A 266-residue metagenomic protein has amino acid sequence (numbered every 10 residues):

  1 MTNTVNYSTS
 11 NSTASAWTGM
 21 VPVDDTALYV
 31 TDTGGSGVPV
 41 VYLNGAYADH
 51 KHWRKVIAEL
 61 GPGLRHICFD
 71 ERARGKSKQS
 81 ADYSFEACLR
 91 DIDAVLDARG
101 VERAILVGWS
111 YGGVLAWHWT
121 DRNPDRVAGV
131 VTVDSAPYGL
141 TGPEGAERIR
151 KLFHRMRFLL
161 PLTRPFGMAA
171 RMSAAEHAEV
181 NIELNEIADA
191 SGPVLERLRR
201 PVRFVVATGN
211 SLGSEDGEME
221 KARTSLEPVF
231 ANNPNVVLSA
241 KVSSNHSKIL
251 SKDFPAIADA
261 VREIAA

Functional and structural regions predicted by a protein language model:
T26-K78: Conserved HGGG/HGGXW glycine-rich cap/lid loop of the alpha/beta-hydrolase fold
K55-A58, I67-V107, Y111: Active-site loop/oxyanion-hole signature of alpha/beta-hydrolase fold enzymes
D70-R74, A136, S244-N245: Short beta-to-alpha linker loops that shape the active-site pocket of alpha/beta-hydrolase fold enzymes
I105, A128-V131: Residue in the alpha/beta-hydrolase core beta-strand immediately N-terminal to the catalytic nucleophile
W117, D121, V130-L160: Flexible "cap/lid" loop of the alpha/beta hydrolase fold
P165-V202, V206-E215: Hydrophobic, aromatic-rich cap/lid helix
T208-S244, D253: Conserved loop-alpha-helix segment in the C-terminal half of the alpha/beta-hydrolase fold that carries the catalytic
I249-R262: Post-His helix in hydrolase/transferase enzymes
